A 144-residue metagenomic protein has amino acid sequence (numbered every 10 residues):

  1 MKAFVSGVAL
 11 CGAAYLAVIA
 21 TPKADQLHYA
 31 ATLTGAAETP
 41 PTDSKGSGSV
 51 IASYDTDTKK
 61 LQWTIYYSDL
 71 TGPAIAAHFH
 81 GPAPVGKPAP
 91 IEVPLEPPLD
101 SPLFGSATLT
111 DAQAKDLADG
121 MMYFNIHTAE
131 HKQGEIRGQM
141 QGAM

Functional and structural regions predicted by a protein language model:
M1-A9: Bacterial N-terminal signal peptides that target proteins for export
Y15-A77, G81-M144: Metal-centered catalytic cores of metalloenzymes
